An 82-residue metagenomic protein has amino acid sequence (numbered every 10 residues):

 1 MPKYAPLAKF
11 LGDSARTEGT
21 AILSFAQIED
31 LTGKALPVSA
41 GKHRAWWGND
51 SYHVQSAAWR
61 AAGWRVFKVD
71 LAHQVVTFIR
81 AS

Functional and structural regions predicted by a protein language model:
M1-G19, E29, K34-S82: Ser/Thr/Pro-rich, acidic low-complexity intrinsically disordered regulatory segments
